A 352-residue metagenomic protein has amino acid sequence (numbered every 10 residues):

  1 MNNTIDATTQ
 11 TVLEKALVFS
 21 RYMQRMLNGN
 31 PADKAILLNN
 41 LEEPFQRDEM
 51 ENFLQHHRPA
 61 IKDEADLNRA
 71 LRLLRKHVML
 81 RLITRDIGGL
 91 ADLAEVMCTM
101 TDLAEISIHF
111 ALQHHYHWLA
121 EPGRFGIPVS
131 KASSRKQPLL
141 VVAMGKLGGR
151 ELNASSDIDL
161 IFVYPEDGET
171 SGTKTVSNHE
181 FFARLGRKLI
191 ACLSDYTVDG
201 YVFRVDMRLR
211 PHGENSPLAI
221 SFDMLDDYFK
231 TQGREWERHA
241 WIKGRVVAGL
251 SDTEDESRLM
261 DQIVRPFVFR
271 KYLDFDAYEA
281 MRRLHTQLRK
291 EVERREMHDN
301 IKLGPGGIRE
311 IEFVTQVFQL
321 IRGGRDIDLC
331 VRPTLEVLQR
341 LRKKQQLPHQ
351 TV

Functional and structural regions predicted by a protein language model:
M1-V352: A nucleotide- and high-energy phosphate-metabolite-utilizing enzyme signature
